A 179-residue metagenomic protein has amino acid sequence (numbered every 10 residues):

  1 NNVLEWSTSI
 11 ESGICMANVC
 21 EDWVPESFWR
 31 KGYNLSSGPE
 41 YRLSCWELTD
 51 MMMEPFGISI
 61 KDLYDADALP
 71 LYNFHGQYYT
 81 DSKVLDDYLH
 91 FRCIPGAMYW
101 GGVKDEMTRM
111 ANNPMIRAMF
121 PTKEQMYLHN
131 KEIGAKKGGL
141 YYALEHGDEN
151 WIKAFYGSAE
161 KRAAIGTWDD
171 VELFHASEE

Functional and structural regions predicted by a protein language model:
N1-D22: Substrate-positioning beta->alpha
V19-Y88, R92, G96-Y99, M110-F120 (+1 more regions): Mid/C-terminal beta-alpha module of Rossmann-like enzyme folds, strongest in SDR-family dehydrogenases/epimerases
D105-M107: Charged alpha-helix within mobile-element recombinases
